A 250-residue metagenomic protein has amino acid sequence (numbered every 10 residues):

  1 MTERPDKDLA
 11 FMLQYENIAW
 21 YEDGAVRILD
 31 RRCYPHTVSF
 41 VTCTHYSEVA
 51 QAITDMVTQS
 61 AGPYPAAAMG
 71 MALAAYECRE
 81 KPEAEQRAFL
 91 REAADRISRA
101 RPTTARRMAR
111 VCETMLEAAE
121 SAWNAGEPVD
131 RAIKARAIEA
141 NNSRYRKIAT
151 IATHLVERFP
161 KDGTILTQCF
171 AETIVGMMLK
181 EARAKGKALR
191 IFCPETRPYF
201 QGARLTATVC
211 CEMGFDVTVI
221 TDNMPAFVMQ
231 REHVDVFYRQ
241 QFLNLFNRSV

Functional and structural regions predicted by a protein language model:
L9, Q14-G126, D130: Long amphipathic alpha-helical segments
A10-M12, I18-Y21, M56, I148 (+6 more regions): Solvent-exposed alpha-helices and their adjacent loops that cap or buttress functional pockets in soluble metabolic
G62, A171-T173, F242-L245: Short glycine-rich anion-binding loops that position phosphate/pyrophosphate groups of nucleotides and phosphorylated
R99-T103, I138-R144, G163-I165, C193-T196 (+1 more regions): Flexible, glycine/proline-enriched loop segments at strand-loop-helix junctions that form or flank small-ligand binding
I133-F170, I174: Active-site pocket-lining segments that scaffold enzyme catalytic pockets across diverse folds
K147, E181-C193, F200-R204: Active-site histidine-anchored catalytic micro-motif
I174-A182, R248-V250: Short Gly/Thr/Asp-enriched flexible loops that form oxyanion-binding sites at enzyme active sites
T196-V250: Conserved phosphate- and dinucleotide-binding cores of soluble alpha/beta proteins, encompassing both enzyme active
